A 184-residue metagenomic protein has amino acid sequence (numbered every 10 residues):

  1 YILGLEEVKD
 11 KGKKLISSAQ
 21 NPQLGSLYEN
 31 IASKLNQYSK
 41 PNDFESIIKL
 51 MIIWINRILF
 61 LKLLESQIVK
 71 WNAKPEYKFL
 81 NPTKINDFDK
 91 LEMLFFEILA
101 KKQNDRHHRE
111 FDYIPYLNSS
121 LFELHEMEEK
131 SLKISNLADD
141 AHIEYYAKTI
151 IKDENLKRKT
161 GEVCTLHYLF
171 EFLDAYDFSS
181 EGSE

Functional and structural regions predicted by a protein language model:
Y1-E184: Preference for the N-terminal adenyl/adenosyl cofactor-binding alpha/beta module
